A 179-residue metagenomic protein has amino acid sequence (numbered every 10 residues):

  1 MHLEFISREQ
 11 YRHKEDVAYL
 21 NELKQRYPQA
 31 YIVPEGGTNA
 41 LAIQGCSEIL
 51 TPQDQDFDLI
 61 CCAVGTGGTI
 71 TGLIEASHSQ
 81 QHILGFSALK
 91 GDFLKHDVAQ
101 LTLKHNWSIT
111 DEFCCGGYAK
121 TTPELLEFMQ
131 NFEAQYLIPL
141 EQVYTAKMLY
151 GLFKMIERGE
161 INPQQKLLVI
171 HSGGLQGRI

Functional and structural regions predicted by a protein language model:
M1-Q55, S108-F128: Small/polar-residue-rich loop-to-helix segments that shape phosphate-bearing ligand pockets
H2-E4, I83, L140: Hydrophobic beta-strand scaffold residues
H13-E15, D54, I83, A146 (+1 more regions): Terminal helix/beta-alpha structural elements that buttress the NAD(P)+-binding lobe
Y19-E22, E48, P52, G72 (+4 more regions): Alpha-helical scaffold segments in soluble metabolic enzymes
Y31, L59, K166-L168: Structural motif
L41-G116, I170-I179: Glycine-rich phosphate/pyrophosphate-binding loop at beta-loop-alpha junctions
T110-F113, Y118-P163: Active-site-adjacent helical/loop segments in soluble small-molecule enzymes
K154-I179: Short, amphipathic C-terminal "tail helix"
